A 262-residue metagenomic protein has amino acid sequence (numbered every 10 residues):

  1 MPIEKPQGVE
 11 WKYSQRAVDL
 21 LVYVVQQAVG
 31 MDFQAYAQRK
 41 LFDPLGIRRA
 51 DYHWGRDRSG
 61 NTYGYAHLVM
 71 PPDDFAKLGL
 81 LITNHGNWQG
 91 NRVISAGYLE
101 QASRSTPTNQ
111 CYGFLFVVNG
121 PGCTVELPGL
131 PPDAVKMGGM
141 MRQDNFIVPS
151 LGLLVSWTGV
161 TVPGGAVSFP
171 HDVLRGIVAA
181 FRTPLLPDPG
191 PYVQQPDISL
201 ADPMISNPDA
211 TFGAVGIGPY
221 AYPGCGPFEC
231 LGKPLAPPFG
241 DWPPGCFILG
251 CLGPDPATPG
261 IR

Functional and structural regions predicted by a protein language model:
M1-A66: Catalytic-site signature segments of enzymes, centered on catalytic residues
Q7-E10, T62-A66, P132-M141, T161-A166: Active-site rim elements
A17, V29, F33, A37 (+4 more regions): Stable alpha-helical elements in mature extracytoplasmic
A17-V24, G64-W88, Q143-V160: Active-site-proximal alpha-helical segments within enzyme catalytic domains
Q26-A35, F42-A50, M70-I94, T108: Bacterial peptidoglycan biogenesis and beta-lactam-recognition machinery
R49, S103-V155: Active-site Gly/Thr loop motif
G55-M70, V117-T124, P131: Carbohydrate-binding/catalytic loop surfaces
M137-I261: Structured C-terminal helix/loop/strand segments within mature extracytoplasmic catalytic/sensor domains
